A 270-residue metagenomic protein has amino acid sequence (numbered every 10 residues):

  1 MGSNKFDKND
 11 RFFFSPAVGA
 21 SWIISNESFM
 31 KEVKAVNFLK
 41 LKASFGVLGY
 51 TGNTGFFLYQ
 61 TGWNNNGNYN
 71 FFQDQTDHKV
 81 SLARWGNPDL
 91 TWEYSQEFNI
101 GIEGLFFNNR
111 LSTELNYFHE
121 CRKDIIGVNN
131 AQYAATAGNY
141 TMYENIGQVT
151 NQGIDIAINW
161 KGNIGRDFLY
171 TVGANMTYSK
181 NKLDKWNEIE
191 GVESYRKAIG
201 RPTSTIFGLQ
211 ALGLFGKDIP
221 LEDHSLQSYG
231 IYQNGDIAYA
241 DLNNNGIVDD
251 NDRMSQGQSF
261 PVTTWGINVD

Functional and structural regions predicted by a protein language model:
M1-N4, I24, F45-G49, Y117-K123 (+2 more regions): Transmembrane beta-strands of outer-membrane beta-barrel pores
G2-N4, I23-E27, V80-G86, T136-M142 (+2 more regions): Extracytoplasmic loops and strand-loop junctions of Gram-negative outer membrane beta-barrel proteins
F14, I24-S28, A35, G49 (+6 more regions): Outer-membrane beta-barrel strand-turn architecture
G19-I23, T91, G101-L105, N116 (+3 more regions): Transmembrane beta-barrel domains of outer membrane proteins
K31-E93, S112-V149, E193: Solvent-exposed loop/turn elements at secondary-structure boundaries
N37-A43, I100, L111-T113, Y170-V172 (+1 more regions): Transmembrane beta-strands of outer-membrane beta-barrel proteins
N68-S112, T141-G165, G200-I206, Q258-T263: Outer-membrane beta-barrel signature, preferentially recognizing the C-terminal barrel domain of Gram-negative
E144, T150, K161-S259: Conserved small-residue
